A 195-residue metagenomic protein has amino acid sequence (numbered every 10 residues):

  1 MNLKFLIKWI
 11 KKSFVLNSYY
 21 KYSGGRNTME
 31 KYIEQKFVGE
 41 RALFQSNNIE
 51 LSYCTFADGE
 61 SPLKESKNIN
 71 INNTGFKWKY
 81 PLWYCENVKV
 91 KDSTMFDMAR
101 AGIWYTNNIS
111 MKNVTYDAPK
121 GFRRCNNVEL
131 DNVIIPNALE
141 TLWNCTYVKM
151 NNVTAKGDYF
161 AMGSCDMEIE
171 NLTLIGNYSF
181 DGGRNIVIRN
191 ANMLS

Functional and structural regions predicted by a protein language model:
M1, G25-M29: Initiator methionine at the very start of the polypeptide chain
L3-L6: Short hydrophobic targeting helices and cationic amphipathic motifs that mediate membrane/organellar targeting
V15, E30-Y32, I49-S52, I69-N72 (+6 more regions): All-beta strand scaffolds that present successive hydrophobic residues in beta-strands
T28-N72: N-terminal segments that cap or nucleate solenoid repeat domains
G39-F44, G59-K64, W78-E86, M98-Y105 (+5 more regions): Short glycine/acidic-rich loop motifs that flank beta-strands on beta-rich extracellular proteins
